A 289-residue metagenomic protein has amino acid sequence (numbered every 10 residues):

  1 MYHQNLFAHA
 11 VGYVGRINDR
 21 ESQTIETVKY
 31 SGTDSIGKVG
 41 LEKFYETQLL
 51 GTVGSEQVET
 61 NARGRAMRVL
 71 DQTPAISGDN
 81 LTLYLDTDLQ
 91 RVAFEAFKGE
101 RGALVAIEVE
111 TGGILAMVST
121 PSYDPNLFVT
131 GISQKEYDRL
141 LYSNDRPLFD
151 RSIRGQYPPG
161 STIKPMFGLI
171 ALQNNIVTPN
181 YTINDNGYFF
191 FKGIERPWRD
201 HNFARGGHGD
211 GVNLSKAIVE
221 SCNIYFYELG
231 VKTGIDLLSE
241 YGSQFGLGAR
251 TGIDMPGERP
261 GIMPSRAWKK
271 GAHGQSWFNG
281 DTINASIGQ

Functional and structural regions predicted by a protein language model:
M1-A103, V118-R151, Q156: Extracytoplasmic/periplasmic proteins that interact with beta-lactams or build/remodel peptidoglycan
T60-V69, E110-S161, M166-Q289: Beta-lactam-recognizing serine transpeptidase/beta-lactamase-like catalytic domain environment
L104-V109: Short hydrophobic alpha-helical segments used for membrane anchoring or interfacial signaling
